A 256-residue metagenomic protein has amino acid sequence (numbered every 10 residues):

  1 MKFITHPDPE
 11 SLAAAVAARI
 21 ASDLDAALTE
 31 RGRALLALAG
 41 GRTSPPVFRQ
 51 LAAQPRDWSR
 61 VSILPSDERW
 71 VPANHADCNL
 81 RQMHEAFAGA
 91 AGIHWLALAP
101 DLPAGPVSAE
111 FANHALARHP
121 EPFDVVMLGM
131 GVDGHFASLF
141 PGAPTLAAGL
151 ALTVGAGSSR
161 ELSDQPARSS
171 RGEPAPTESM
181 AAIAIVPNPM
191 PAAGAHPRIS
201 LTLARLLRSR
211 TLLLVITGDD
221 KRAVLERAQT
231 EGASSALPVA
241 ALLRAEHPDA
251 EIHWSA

Functional and structural regions predicted by a protein language model:
M1-L36: N-terminal glycine-/serine-/threonine-rich phosphate-binding loop
D25-A53: Glycine-rich N-terminal segment of FAD-binding domains in flavoprotein oxidoreductases, spanning the beta-loop-helix
L38-T43, L128-V132, T217: Glycine-rich beta-strand-to-loop/alpha-helix junction loops that act as flexible
Q50-W58, R81-E85, P141-L150, T230-A233: A glycine- and small-aliphatic-rich helix-loop capping segment at beta-alpha/alpha-beta transitions that lines
W58-M127: Ligand-binding beta-strand-loop-alpha-helix segment within the catalytic cores of soluble metabolic enzymes
L128, V132-G155, E178-A204: Class I SAM-dependent methyltransferase SAM-binding "motif I" and its flanking Rossmann-like core
G155-G157, S170-R171: Intrinsic, low-complexity polybasic segments
T202-A256: ATP/nucleoside-binding phosphotransfer catalytic cores, i.e., glycine-rich phosphate-binding loops
